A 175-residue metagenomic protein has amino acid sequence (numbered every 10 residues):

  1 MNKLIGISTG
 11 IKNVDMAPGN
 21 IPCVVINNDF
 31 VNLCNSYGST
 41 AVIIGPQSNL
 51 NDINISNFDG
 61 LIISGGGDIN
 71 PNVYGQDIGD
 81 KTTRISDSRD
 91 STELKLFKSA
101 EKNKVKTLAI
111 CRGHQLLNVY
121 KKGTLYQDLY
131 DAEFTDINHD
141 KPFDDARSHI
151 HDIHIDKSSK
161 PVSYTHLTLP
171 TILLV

Functional and structural regions predicted by a protein language model:
M1-L108, V119-Y120, T124, Y130-Y164: N-terminal beta1-alpha1 cap of cysteine-dependent amidohydrolase-like domains
C111: Conserved G/P- and acidic residue-centered "switch" motifs that form tight phosphate/ATP-binding loops in soluble
H114-L116: Hydrophobic, aromatic-enriched interface-forming segments
H166-V175: Single conserved hydrophobic/aromatic residue that forms the stacking wall/gate of nucleotide- or nucleobase-binding
